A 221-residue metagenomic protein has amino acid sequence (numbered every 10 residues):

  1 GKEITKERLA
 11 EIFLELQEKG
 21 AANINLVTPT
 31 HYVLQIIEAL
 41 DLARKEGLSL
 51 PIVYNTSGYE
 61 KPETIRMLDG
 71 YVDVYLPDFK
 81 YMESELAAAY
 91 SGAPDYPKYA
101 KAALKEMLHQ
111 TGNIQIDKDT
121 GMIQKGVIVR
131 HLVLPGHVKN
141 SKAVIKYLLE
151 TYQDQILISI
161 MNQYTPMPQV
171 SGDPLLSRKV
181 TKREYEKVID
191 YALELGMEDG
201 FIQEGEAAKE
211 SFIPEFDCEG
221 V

Functional and structural regions predicted by a protein language model:
G1-Y75, E83-E85: Conserved Radical SAM active-site core
K2-E3, A89-P94, G172-K179: Short glycine-enriched, charge-decorated loop/helix-capping segments at active-site entrances that position
N25-P29, V53-S57, D78, I128-L132 (+2 more regions): A cross-family glycoside hydrolase active-site/sugar-binding cleft signature
V33, G58-K61, F79-P97, V127-V129 (+2 more regions): Conserved radical SAM core fold
A39-V53, Y99-Q110, V180-Y191: Alpha-helix-loop-beta-strand connector modules within alpha/beta enzyme cores
L40-D41, S91-A93, P214-E219: Short low-complexity, flexible loop/linker segments enriched in glycine and/or proline with clustered acidic
A88-T120: Anionic-ligand binding region
G112-V221: Auxiliary Fe-S-binding modules of radical SAM enzymes
